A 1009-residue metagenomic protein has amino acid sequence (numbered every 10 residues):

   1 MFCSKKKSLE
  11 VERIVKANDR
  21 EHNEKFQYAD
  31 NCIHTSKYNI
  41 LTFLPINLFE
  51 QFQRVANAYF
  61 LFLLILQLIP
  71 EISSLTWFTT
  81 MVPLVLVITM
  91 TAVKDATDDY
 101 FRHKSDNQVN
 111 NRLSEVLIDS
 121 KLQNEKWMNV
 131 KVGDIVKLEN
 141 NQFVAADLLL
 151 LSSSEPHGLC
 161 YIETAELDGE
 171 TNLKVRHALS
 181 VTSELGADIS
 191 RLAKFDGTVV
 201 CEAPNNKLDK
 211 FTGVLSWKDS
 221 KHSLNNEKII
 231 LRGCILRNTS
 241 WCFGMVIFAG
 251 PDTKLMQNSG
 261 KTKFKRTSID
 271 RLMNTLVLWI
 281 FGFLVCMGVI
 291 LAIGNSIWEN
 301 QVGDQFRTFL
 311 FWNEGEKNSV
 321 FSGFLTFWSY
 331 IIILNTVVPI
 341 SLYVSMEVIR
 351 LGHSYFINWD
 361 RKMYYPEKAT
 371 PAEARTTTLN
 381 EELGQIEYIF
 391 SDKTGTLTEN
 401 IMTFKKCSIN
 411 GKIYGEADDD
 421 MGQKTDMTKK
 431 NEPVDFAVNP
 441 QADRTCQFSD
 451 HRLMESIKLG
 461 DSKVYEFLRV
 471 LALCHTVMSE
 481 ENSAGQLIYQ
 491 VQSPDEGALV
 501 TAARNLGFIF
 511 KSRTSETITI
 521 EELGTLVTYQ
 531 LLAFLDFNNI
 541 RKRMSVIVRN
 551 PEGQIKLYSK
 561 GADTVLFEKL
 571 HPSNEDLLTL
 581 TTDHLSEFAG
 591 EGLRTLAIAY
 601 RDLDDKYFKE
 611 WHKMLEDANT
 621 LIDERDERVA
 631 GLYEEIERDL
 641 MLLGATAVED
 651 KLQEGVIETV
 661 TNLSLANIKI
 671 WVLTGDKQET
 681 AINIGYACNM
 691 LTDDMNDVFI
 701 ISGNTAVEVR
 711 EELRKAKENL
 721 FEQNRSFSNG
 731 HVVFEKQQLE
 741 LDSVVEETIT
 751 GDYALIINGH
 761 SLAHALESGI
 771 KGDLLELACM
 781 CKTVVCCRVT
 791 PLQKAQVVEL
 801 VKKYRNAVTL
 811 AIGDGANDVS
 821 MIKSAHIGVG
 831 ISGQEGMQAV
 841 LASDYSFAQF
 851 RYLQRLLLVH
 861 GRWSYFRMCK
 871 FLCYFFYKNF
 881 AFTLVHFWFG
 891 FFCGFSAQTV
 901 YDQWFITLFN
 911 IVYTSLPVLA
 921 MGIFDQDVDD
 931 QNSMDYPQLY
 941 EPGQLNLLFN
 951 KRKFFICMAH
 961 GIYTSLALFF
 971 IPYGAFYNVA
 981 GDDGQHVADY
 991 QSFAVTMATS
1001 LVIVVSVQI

Functional and structural regions predicted by a protein language model:
M1-T899, Q903-F909, Y913, A998 (+1 more regions): Conserved cytosolic headpiece of P-type ATPases
T308-E314, V859-W863, C869-I1009: Membrane-embedded alpha-helical bundles of multi-pass transporters
